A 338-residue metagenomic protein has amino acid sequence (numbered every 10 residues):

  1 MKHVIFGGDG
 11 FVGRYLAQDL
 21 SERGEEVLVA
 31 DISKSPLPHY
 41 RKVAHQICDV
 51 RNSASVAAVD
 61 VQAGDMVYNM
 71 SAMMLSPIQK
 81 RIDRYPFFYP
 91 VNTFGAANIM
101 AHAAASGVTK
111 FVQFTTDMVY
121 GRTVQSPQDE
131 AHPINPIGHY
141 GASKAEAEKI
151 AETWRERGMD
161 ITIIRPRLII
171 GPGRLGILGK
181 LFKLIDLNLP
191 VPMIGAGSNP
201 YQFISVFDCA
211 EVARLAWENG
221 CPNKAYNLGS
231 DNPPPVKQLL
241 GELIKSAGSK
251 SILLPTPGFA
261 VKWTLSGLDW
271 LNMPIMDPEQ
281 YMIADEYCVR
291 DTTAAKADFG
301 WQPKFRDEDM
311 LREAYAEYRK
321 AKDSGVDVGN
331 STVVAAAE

Functional and structural regions predicted by a protein language model:
H3-R23: N-terminal Rossmann NAD(P)H-binding glycine-rich loop of SDR-like oxidoreductase domains
V50-V91, H102: NAD(P)H-binding glycine-rich loop region in Rossmannoid oxidoreductase-like domains and their noncatalytic homologs
R51, F87-N98, G138, A142-S143 (+1 more regions): Glycine-rich NAD(P)-binding loop of the Rossmann-fold in SDR/ketoreductase-type enzymes
F94-H139, W154: Conserved Rossmann-fold NAD(P)-dependent oxidoreductase catalytic core, especially the SDR/UDP-sugar
Y120-G121, M159-G179: Flexible, glycine-rich beta-alpha linker
I137-T162: Active-site Tyr-X1-5-Lys
E146, R174-K180, I194-W217, N223-K224: Substrate-positioning beta->alpha
L215-M276, T292, E308, R312-Y315 (+1 more regions): Mid/C-terminal beta-alpha module of Rossmann-like enzyme folds, strongest in SDR-family dehydrogenases/epimerases
